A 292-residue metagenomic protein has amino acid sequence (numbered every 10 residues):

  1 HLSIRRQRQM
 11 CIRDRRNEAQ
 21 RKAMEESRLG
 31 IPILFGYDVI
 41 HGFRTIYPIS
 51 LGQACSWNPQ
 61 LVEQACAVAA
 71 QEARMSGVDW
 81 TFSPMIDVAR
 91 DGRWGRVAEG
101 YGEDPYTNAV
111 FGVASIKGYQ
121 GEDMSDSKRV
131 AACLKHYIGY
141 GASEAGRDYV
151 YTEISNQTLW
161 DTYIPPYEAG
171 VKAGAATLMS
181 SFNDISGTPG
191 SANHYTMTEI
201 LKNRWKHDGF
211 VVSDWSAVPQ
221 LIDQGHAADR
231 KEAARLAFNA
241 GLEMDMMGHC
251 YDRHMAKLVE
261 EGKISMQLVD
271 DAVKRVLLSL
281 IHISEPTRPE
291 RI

Functional and structural regions predicted by a protein language model:
L2, E285-I292: Short "domain-exit" segments at the C-terminal end of structured domains
R6-Q9, R13-E285: Glycoside hydrolase catalytic-domain context in secreted enzymes
